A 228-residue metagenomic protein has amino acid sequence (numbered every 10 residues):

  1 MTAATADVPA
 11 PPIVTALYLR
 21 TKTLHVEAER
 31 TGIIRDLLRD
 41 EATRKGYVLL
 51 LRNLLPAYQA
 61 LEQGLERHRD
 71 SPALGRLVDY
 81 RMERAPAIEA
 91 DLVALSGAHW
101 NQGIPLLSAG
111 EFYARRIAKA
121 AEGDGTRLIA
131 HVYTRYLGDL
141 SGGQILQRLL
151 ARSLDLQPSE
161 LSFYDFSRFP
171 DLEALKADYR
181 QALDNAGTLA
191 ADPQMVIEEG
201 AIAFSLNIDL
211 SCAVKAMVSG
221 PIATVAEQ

Functional and structural regions predicted by a protein language model:
M1-Q228: Metal- and O2-centered redox machinery and metal/ROS homeostasis
